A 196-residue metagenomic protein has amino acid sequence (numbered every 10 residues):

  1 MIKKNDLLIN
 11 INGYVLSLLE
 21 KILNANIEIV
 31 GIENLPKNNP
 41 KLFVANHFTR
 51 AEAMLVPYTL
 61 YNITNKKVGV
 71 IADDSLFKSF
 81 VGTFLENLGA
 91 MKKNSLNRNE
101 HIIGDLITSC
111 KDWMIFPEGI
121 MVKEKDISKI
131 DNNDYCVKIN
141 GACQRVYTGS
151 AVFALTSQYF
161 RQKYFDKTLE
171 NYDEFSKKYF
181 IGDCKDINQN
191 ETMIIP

Functional and structural regions predicted by a protein language model:
M1-L16: Helix-enriched interaction subdomains in cytosolic or periplasmic regions, typified by TIR/SEFIR signaling/NADase cores
N5, I22-P196: Soluble catalytic domains of membrane acyltransferases
